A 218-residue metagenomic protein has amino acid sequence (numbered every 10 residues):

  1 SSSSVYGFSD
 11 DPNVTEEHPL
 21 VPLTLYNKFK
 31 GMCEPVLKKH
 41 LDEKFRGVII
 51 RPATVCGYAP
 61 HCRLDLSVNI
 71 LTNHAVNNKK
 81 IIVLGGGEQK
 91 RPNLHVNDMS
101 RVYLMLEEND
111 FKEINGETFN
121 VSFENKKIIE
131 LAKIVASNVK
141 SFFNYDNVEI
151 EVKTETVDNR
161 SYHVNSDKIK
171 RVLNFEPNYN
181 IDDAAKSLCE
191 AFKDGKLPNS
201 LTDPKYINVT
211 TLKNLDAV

Functional and structural regions predicted by a protein language model:
V5-I49, T54-V55, P60-R63: Catalytic helix-loop patch of NAD(P)-dependent Rossmann-fold dehydrogenases
L37, A75, Y103-E107, A132-V135 (+2 more regions): Hydrophobic "lid"/C-terminal helical patch of Rossmann-like NAD(P)-dependent dehydrogenase/epimerase domains
V55-A59, V83-N93, N115-K126, K153-N159 (+2 more regions): Glycine-rich Rossmann NAD(P)(H)-binding loop
N69-I82, R91-F119: Alpha-helical substrate-binding/gating segment
V96, T118, E155-E176, D183 (+1 more regions): Conserved C-terminal active-site "lid" loop/helix of NAD(P)H-dependent oxidoreductases that clamps the redox cofactor
M99, Y103, V121, L131 (+2 more regions): Non-catalytic, hydrophobic alpha-helical segments
N109-K168: Mid/C-terminal beta-alpha module of Rossmann-like enzyme folds, strongest in SDR-family dehydrogenases/epimerases
I181-V218: Amphipathic terminal alpha-helices
